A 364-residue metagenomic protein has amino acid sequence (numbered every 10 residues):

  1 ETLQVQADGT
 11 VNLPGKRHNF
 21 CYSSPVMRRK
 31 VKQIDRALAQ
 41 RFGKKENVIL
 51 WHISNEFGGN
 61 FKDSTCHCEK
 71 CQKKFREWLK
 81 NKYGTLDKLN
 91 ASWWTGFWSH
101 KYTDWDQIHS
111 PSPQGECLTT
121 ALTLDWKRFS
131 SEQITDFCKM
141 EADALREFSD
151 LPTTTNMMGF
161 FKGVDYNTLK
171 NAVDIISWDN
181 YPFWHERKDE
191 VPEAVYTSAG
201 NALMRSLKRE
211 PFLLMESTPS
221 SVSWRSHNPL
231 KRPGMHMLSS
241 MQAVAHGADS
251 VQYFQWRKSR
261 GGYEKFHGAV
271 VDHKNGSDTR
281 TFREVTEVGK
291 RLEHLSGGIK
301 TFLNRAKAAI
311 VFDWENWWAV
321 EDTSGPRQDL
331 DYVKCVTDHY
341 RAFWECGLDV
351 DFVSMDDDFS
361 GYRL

Functional and structural regions predicted by a protein language model:
T2, Q6-E186, E190-A199: Polysaccharide-binding and catalytic clefts of secreted carbohydrate-active enzymes
W105-I108, K170, D174, Y181-L364: Carbohydrate-binding surfaces of carbohydrate-active enzymes
